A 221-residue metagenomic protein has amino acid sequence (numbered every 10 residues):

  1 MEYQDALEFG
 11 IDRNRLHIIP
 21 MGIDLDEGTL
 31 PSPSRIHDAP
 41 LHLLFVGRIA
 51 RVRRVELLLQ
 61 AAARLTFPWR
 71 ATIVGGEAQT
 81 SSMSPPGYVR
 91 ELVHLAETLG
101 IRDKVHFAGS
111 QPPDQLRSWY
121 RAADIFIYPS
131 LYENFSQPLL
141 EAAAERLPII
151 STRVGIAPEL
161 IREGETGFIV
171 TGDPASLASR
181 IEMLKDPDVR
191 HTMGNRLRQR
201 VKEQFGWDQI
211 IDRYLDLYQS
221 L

Functional and structural regions predicted by a protein language model:
M1, G22: Carbohydrate-associated surface elements
R35-R53, L59-R64, T72-V74: Conserved donor-binding/catalytic core segment of Leloir-type glycosyltransferases
P85-Q111: Nucleotide-activated donor-binding/catalytic signature segment of Leloir-type glycosyltransferases, i.e., the conserved
S110-Q111, S118-A123: Short alpha-helical donor nucleotide-sugar binding micro-motif in glycosyltransferases
L131: Aromatic "clamp/platform" in nucleotide-sugar-dependent glycosyltransferases that forms part of the donor/acceptor
P148-S151, I161: Short hydrophobic beta-strand element within catalytic cores of glycosyltransferases and related nucleotide-activated
E163-G164, F168-P174, M183-D188: Conserved acidic donor-binding segment of nucleotide-sugar-dependent glycosyltransferases
V189-Q204, R213-D216: A short, well-ordered alpha-helix in the C-terminal region of glycosyltransferases
